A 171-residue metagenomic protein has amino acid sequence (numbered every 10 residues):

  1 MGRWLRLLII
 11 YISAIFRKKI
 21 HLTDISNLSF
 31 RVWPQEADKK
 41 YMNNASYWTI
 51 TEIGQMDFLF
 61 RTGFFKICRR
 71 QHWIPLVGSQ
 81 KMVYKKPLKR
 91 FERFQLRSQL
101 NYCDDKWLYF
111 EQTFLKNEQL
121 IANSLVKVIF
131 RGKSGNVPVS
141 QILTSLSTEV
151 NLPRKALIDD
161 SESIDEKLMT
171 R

Functional and structural regions predicted by a protein language model:
M1-I15, Y84, L88-R93, Q99-R171: HotDog/MaoC-like acyl-thioester-processing domains
G2-G54, E162, E166-R171: Catalytic strand-loop segment that frames the active site of acyl-thioester-processing enzymes
T23-I25, V77, R93, W107: A general secondary-structure signal for short beta-strands and their flanking turns/coil in non-transmembrane regions
S26-F30, P75, Q80, S124: A broad, low-specificity signal marking well-ordered, structured residues that form hydrophobic/aromatic
S29-W33, V83, I129: Generic structural detector for well-ordered beta-strands
F30-V32, R93-L96: Short beta-strand segments
S46-R69: Active-site helix/loop of acyl-thioester processing domains in fatty-acid/polyketide metabolism, spanning hotdog-fold
C68-R90: Small beta-barrel nucleic-acid-binding modules, principally OB-folds
